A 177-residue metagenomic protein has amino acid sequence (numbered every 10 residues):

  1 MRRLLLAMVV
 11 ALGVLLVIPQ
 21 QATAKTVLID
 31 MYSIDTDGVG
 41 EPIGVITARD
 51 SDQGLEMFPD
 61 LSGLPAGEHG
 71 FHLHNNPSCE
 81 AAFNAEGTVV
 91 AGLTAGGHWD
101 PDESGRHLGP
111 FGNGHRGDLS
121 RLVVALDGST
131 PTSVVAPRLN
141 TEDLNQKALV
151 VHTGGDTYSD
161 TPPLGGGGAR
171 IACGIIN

Functional and structural regions predicted by a protein language model:
M1-L4: Positively charged n-region of N-terminal signal peptides that target proteins for export
A7-V17: Bacterial N-terminal signal peptides
A22-N177: N-terminal leader/targeting pre-sequences
